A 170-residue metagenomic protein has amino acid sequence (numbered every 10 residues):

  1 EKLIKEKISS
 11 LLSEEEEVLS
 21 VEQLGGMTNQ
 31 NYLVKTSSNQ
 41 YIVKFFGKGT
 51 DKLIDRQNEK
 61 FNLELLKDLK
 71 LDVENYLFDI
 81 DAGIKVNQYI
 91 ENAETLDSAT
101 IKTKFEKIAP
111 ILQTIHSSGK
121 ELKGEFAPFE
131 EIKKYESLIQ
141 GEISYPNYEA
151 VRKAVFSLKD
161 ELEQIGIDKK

Functional and structural regions predicted by a protein language model:
E1-L19, K120-K170: An alpha-helical support segment within catalytic cores of ATP-dependent transferases
E22-E131, Y145-E149: ATP-binding pocket architecture of kinase catalytic cores
